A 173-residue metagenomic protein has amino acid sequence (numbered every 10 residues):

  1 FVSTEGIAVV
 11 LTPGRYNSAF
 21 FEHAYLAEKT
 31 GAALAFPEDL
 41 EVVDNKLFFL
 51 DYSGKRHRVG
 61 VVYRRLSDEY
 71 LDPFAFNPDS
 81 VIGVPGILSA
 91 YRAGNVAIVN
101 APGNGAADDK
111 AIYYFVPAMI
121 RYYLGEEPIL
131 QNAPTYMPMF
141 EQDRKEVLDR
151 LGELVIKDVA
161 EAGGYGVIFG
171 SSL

Functional and structural regions predicted by a protein language model:
F1-L173: Domain-scale recognition of functional cores that engage charged ligands
